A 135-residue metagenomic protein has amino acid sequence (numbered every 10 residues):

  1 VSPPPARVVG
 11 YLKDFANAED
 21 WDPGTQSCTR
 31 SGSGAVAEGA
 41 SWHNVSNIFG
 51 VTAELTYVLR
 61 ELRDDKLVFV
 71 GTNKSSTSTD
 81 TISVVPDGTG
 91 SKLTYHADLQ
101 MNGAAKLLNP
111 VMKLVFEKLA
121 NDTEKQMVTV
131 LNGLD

Functional and structural regions predicted by a protein language model:
V1-G32, A37: Hydrophobic ligand-binding cavity/cleft-lining segments
P4-R7, N17, V51, S76 (+2 more regions): Short phosphate-engaging motifs
R7-L12, A18, W42, L59 (+3 more regions): Hydrophobic pocket/interface hotspot
A16, D20, G50, V128-D135: Secondary-structure transition/hinge residues
N17-D20, D64-L67, E124: Generic structural signal for secondary-structure transition and capping sites
V45-T94, D98-M101: Hydrophobic-ligand binding "helix-grip"
D98-D135: A conserved amphipathic terminal alpha-helix motif
